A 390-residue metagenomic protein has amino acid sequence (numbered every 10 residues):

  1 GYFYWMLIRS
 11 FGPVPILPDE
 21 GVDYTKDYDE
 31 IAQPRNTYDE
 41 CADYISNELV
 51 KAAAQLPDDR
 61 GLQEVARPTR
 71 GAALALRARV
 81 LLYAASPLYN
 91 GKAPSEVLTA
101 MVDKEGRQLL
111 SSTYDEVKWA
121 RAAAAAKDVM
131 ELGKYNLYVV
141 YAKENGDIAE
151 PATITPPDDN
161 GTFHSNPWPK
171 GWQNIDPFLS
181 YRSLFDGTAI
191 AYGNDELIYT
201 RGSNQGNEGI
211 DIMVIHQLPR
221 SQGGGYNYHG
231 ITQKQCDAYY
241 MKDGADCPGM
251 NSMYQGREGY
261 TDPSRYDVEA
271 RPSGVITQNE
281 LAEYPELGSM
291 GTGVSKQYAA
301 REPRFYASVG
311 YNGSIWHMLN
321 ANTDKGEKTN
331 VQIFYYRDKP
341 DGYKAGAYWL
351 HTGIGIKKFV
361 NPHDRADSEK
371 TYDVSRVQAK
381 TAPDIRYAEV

Functional and structural regions predicted by a protein language model:
Y2-H216, V374-Y387: Structured, solvent-exposed acidic/aromatic patches
V139-E389: Elongated scaffold/linker segments in the mid-to-C-terminal portions of large proteins
